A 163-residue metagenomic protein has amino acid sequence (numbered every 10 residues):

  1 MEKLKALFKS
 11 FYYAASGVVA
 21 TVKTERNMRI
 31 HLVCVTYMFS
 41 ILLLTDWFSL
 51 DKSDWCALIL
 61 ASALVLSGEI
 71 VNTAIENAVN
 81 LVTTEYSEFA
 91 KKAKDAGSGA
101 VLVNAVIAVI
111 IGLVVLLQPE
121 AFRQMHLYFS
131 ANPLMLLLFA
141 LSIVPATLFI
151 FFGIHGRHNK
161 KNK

Functional and structural regions predicted by a protein language model:
M1-V65, V101-K163: Hydrophobic alpha-helical transmembrane segments
L64-A100: Acidic (Asp/Glu-rich) catalytic motifs at the cytosolic membrane interface
